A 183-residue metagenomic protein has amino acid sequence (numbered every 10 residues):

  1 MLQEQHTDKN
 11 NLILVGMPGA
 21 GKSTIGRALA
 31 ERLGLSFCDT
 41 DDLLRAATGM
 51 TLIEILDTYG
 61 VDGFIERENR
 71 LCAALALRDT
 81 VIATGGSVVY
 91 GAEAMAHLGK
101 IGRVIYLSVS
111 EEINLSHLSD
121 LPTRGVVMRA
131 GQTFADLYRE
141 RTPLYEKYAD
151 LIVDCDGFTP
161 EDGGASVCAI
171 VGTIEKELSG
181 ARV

Functional and structural regions predicted by a protein language model:
M1-D8, A28, R32, T142-V183: NTP-dependent small-molecule kinase module
L14: Hydrophobic anchor at the beta1->P-loop junction of P-loop NTPases
M17: P-loop (Walker A) phosphate-binding loop of NTP-binding proteins
K22: Conserved lysine of the Walker
I25: Hydrophobic positions on the alpha1 helix immediately C-terminal to the Walker A/P-loop
T40-V88, A92-G99: ATP-dependent small-molecule kinase phosphotransfer cores that center on conserved nucleotide phosphate-binding segments
G86-V89, S110-E112, F158: Short glycine-rich anion-binding loops that position phosphate/pyrophosphate groups of nucleotides and phosphorylated
I101-P143: A glycine- and Lys/Arg-enriched "phosphate-lid" helix/loop adjacent to the NTP-binding pocket of small-molecule kinases
